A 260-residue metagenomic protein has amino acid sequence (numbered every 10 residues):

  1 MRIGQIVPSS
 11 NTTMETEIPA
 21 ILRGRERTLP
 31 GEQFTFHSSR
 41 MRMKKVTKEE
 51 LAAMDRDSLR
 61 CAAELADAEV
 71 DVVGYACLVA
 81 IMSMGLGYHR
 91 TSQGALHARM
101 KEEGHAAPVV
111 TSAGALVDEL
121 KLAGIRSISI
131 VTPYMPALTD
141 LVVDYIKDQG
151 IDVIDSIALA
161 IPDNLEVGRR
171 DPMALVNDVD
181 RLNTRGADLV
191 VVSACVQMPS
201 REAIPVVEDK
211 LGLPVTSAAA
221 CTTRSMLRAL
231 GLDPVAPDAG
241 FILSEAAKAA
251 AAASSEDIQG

Functional and structural regions predicted by a protein language model:
M1, T13, E32, P108-A113 (+4 more regions): Hydrophobic structural segments
M1-R60, Y134-T139, V143-D171: N-terminal glycine-rich anion-binding loop in soluble enzyme alpha/beta folds
G4, V70-A76, S129-V131, A187-C195: Periplasmic-binding protein-like
D57-A63, D171-N183, M198-R201: A short, acidic, amphipathic alpha-helical segment used as a generic capping/interface helix at domain edges
S58, A62-H105: Glycine/small-residue-rich loop that forms an oxyanion/phosphate-binding "nest" at active or ligand-binding sites
S92-P162, A247: Conserved beta-alpha
V179-R185, V190-V191, P199-P214: Active-site/ligand-binding-proximal alpha/beta "capping" segment
S217-G260: C-terminal functional extensions of proteins
